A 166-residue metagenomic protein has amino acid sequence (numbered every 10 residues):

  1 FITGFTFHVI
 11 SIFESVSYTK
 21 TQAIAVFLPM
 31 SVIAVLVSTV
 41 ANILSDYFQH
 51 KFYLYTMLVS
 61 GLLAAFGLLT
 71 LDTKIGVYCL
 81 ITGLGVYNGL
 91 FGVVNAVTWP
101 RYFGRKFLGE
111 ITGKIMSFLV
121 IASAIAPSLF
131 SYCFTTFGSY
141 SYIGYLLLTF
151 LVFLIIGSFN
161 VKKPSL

Functional and structural regions predicted by a protein language model:
F1-S38: Extracytoplasmic gate region of multi-pass secondary transporters
V37-Q49, F134-T135: Helix-to-loop junctions at the C-terminal end of transmembrane segments in multipass secondary transporters
F52-F66: Structural signature of the two symmetry-related core transmembrane helices
G76-L90: Hydrophobic core of transmembrane alpha-helices in multi-pass small-molecule transporters, especially MFS/SLC-type
L90-F103: Intracellular juxtamembrane helix-capping segments at the cytosolic ends of symmetry-related transmembrane helices
F103-F137: A late C-terminal transmembrane helix in Major Facilitator Superfamily
Y132-F150: A membrane-interface helix-boundary motif in multi-pass transporters
Y145-L166: Multi-pass alpha-helical transporter architecture, strongest for 12-TM Major Facilitator/SLC carriers used
